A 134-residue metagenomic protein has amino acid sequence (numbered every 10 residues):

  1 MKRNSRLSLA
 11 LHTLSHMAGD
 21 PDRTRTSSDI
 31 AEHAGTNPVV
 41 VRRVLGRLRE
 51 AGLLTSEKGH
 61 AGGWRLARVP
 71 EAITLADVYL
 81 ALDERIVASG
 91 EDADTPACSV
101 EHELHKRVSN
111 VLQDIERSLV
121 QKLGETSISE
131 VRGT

Functional and structural regions predicted by a protein language model:
M1-T13: Short alpha-helical segments that sit at the start of domains
A18-D22, R68-V69: Short helix-capping/hinge SLiMs at alpha-helix to coil transitions
R25-G35: A short alpha-helical element within helix-turn-helix/winged-helix DNA-binding domains across DNA-binding proteins
E32, R49-E50: Alpha-helical residues within the helix-turn-helix
A51-A67: Beta-hairpin "wing" of winged helix-turn-helix
A67-T134: Non-DNA-binding regulatory cores of transcription-related proteins, predominantly C-terminal effector-binding
